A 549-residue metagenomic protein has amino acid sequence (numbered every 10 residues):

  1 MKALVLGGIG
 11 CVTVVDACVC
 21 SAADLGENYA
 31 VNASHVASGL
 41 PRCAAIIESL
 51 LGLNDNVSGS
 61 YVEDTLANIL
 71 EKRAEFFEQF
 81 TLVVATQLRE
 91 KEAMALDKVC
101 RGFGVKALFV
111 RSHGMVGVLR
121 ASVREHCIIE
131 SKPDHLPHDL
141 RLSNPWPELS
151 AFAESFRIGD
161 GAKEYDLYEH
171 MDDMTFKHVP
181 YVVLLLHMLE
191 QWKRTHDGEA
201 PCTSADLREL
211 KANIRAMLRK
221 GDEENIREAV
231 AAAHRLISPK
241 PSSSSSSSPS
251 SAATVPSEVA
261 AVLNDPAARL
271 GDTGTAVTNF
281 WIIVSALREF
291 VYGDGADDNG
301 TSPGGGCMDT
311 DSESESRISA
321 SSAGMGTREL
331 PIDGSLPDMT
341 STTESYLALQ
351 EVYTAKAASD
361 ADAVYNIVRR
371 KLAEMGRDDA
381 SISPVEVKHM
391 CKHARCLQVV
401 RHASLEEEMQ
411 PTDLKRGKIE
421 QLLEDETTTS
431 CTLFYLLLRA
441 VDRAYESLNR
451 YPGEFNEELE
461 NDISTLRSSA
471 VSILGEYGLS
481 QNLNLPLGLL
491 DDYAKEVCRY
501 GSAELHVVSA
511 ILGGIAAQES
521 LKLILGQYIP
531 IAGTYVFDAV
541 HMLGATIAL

Functional and structural regions predicted by a protein language model:
M1-L549: Adenine nucleotide-associated cytosolic modules
